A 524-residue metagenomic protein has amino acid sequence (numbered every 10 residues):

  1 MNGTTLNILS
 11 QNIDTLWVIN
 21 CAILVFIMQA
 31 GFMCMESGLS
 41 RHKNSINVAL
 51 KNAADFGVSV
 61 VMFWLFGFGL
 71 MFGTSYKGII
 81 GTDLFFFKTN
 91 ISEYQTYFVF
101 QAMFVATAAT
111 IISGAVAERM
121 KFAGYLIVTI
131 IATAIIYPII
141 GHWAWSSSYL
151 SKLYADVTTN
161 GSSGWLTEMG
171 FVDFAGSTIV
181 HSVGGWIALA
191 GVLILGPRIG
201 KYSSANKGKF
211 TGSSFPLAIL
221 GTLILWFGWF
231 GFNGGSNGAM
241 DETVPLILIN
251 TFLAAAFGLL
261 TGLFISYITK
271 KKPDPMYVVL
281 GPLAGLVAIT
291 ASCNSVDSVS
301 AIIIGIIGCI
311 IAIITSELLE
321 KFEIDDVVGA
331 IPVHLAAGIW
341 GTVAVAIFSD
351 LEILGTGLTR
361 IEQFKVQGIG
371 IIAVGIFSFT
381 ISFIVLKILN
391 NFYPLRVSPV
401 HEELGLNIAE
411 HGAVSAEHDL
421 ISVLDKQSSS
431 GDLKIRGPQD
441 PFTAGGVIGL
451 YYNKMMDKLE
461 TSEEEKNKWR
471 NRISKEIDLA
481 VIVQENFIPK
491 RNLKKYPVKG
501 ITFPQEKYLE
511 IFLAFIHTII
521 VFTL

Functional and structural regions predicted by a protein language model:
M1-Q427, L433-Y451, M455-M456: Hydrophobic alpha-helical transmembrane bundles of multi-pass membrane proteins
S422-K426, L433-A444, S462-L524: … and, occasionally, acidic/histidine-rich disordered N-termini of signaling adaptors
M455-E463: Signal-transmission/dimerization alpha-helices at domain junctions
